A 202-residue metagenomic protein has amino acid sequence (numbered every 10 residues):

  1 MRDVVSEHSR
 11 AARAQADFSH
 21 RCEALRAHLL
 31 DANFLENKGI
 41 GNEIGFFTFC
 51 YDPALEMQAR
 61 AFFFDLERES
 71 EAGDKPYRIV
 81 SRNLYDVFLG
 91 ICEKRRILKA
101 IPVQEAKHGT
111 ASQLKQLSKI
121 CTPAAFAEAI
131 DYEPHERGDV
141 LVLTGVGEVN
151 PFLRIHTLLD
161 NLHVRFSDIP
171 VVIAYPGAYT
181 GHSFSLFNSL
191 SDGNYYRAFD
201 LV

Functional and structural regions predicted by a protein language model:
H8-S70: Glycine-rich P-loop/Walker A and Walker A-like loops and their local beta1-loop-alpha1 context in P-loop NTPases
G45-T48, V140, P170-V172: Residue-level preference for the first positions of well-ordered beta-strands
P53-Q58, V87-L89, Q116-P123, G147-P151 (+1 more regions): Short acidic, S/G/P-rich loop/turn micro-motifs used as interaction or catalytic elements
M57-F63, G90-K94, P151-H156, H182-L186: A short acidic (Asp/Glu
R78-A124: Long, charge-dense
T122-H135: A short, acidic, amphipathic alpha-helical segment used as a generic capping/interface helix at domain edges
E136-F152: Conserved P-loop NTPase "ATPase switch" module shared by AAA+ and STAND
R154-V202: Glycine-rich, aromatic-bearing surface loops/beta-hairpins
